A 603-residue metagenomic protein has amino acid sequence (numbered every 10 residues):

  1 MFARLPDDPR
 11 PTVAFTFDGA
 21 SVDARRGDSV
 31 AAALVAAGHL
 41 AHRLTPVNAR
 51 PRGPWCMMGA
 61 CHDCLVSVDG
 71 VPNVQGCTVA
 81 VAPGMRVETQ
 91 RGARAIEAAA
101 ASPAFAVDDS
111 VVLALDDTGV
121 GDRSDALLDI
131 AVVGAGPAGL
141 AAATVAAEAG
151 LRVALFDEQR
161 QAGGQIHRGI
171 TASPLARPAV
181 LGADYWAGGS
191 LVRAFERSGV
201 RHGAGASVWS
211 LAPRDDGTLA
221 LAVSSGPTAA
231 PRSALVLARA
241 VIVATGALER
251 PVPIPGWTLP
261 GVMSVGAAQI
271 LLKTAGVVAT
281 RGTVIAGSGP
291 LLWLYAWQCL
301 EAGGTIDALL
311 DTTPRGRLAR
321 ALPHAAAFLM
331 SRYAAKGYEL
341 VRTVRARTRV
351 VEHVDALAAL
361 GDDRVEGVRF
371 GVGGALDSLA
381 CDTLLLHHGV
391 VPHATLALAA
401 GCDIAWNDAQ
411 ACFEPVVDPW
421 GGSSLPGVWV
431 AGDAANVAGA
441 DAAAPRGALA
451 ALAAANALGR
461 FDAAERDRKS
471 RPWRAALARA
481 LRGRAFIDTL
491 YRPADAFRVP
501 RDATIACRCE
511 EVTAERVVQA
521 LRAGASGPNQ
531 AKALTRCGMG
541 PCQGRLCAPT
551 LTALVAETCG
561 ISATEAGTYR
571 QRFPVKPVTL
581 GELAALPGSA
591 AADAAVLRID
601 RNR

Functional and structural regions predicted by a protein language model:
F2-V13, R26, A31-R50, G59-A60 (+4 more regions): Residues forming the flavin
S21-D23: N-terminal intrinsically disordered, low-complexity segments enriched in P/E/S/T
P54: Cys/His-rich Zn2+-binding cysteine-cluster or related metal-binding knuckle/ribbon modules and their
